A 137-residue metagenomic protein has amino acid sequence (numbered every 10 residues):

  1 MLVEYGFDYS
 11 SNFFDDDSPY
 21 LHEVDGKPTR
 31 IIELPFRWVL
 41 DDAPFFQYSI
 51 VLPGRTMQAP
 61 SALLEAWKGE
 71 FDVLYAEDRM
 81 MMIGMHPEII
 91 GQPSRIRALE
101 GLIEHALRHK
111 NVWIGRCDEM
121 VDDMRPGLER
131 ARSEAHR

Functional and structural regions predicted by a protein language model:
M1-E77, S133: Active-site-adjacent pocket scaffolds in enzyme catalytic domains
Y9, M57, S61-R137: C-terminal domain-boundary segment and adjacent tail
